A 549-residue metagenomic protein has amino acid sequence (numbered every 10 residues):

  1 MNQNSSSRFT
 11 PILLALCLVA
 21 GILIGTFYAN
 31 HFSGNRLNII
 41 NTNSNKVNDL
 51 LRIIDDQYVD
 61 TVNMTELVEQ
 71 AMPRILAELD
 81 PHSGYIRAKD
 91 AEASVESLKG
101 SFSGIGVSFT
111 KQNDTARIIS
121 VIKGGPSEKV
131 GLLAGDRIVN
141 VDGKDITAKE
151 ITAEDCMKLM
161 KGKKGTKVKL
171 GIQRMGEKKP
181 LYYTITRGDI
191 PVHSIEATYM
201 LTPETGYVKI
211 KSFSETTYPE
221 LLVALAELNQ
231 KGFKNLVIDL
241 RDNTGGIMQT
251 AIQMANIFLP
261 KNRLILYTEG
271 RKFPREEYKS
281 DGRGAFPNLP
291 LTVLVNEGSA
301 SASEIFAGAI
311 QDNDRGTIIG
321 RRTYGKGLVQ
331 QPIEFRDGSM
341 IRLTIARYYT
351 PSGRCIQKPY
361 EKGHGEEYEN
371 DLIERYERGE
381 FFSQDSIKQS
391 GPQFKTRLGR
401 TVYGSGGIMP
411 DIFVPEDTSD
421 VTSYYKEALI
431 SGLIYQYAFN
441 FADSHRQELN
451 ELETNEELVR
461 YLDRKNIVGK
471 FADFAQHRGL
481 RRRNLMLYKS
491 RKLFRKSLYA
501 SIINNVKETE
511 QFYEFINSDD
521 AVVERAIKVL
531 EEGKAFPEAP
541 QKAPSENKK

Functional and structural regions predicted by a protein language model:
N2-L16: Membrane-entry signal-anchor segments at the cytosolic-membrane interface, especially the N-terminal signal anchor
N2-Q3, N30-N43, V47, L51 (+8 more regions): Cleft-lining beta-strand/loop regions that shape enzyme active-site pockets
I12-F27: Hydrophobic membrane-insertion alpha-helices, especially the h-region of bacterial N-terminal signal peptides
R52-D60, M72-G84, N140-G143, K161 (+12 more regions): Sec-exported extracytoplasmic/periplasmic mature domains
Y58-I119, G165-A197, I516-I527, A535-P544: Extended, small/polar residue-biased N-terminal targeting/export presequences and adjacent propeptide/linker tracts
G135-R137: Structural motif
A302, D314, R321, G325-P392: Polar, glycine-rich mid-to-C-terminal structural blocks that act as macromolecule-binding/assembly scaffolds
C355-I356, Y360-K549: Conserved functional hotspot residues or short segments at active or partner-binding sites across diverse domains
